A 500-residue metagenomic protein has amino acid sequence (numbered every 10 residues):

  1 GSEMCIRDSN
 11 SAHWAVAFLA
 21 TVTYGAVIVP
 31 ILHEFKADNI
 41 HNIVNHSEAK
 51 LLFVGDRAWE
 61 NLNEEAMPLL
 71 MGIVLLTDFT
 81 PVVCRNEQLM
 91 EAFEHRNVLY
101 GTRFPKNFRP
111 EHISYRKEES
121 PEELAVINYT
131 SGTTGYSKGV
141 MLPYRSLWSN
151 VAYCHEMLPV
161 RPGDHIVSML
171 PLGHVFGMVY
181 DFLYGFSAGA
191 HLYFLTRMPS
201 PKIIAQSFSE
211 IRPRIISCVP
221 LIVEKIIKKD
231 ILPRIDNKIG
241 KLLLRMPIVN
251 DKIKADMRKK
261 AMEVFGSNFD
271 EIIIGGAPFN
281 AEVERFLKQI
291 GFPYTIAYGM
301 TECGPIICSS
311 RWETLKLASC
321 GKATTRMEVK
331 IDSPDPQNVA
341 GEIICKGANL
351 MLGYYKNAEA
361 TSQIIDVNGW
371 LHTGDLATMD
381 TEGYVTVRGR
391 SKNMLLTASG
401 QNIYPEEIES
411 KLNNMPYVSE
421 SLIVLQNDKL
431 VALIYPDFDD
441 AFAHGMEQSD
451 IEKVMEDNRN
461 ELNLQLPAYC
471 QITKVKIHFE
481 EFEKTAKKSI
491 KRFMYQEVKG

Functional and structural regions predicted by a protein language model:
G1-I6: Short, small-residue-biased leader/transition segments that mark boundaries at the very start of proteins
T23-R103, D428: Structural core segment of the AMP-binding/adenylate-forming
F35, L52, G347, L352-G353 (+2 more regions): AMP-binding/adenylate-forming catalytic core of the ANL superfamily
F93-Y129, Y136, P159-H165: Conserved pre-ATP/AMP-binding loop-to-beta segment of ANL
A125-S149: Conserved AMP-binding A3 loop
T130, K330, Q337-T397: Conserved ATP-binding/catalytic segment of the ANL
W148-H165, L172-K259: Conserved AMP-binding/adenylation subdomain of ANL enzymes
R214-S217, I227-L315, S419: Gly/Ser/Thr-rich phosphate-binding loop
